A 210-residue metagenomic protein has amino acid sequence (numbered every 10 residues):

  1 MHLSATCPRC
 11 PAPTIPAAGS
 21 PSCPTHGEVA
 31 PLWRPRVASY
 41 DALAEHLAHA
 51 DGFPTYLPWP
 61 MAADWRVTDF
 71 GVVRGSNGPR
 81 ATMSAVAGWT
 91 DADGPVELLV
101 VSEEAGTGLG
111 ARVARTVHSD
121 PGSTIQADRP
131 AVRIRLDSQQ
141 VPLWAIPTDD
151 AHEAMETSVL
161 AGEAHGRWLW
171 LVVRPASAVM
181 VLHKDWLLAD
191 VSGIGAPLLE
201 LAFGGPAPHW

Functional and structural regions predicted by a protein language model:
M1-A50: N-terminal cysteine/histidine-rich coordination modules
G19, P35, F70, V173-R174: Surface loops and adjacent helix of pleckstrin homology
H46-P60: Short aromatic-glycine motifs in intrinsically disordered, low-complexity regions
P54, R66-H152: Short, solvent-exposed recognition patches
A62-A63, D91-P95, E163-W168: Short, solvent-exposed coil/turn segments at beta-strand boundaries
A127-W210: A short, solvent-exposed beta-edge/loop patch
